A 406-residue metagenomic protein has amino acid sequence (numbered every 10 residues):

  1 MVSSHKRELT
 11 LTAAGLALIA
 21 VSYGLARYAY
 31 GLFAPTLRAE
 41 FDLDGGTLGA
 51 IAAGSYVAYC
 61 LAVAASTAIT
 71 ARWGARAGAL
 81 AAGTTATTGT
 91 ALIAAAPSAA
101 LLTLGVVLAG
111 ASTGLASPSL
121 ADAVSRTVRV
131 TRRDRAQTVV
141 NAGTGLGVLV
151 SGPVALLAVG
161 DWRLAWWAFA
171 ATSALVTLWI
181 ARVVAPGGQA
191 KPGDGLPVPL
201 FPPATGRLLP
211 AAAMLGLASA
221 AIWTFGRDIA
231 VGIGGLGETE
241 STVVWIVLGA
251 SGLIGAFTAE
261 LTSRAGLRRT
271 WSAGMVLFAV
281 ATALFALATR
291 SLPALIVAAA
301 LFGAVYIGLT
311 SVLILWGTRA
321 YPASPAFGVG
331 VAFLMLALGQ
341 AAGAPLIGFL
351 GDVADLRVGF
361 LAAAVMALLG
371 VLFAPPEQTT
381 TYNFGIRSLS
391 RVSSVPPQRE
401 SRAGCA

Functional and structural regions predicted by a protein language model:
L37-R38, I69-T70, V154-G160, A230-V231 (+2 more regions): Interfacial helix-cap and linker-helix signal at transmembrane-aqueous boundaries of multi-pass secondary transporters
D42, G74, A95-A100, A288-R290 (+1 more regions): Helix-breaking motifs and short loop linkers at transmembrane-helix boundaries and internal kinks in secondary membrane
L61-P97: Conserved MFS/SLC helix-loop-helix module at the cytosolic interface between two early adjacent transmembrane helices
A62-A75, I254-L267, G351-D352: Helix-to-loop junctions at the C-terminal end of transmembrane segments in multipass secondary transporters
A99, V130-T131, R135-A185: Helix-loop-helix hairpin linking two adjacent transmembrane segments in secondary transporters
V106-A142: Cytoplasmic helix-loop-helix junction between adjacent transmembrane helices in 12-TM secondary transporters
R268-L313: C-terminal transmembrane helical hairpin of 12-TM major facilitator-type secondary transporters
A320-L356, A363: A late C-terminal transmembrane helix in Major Facilitator Superfamily
